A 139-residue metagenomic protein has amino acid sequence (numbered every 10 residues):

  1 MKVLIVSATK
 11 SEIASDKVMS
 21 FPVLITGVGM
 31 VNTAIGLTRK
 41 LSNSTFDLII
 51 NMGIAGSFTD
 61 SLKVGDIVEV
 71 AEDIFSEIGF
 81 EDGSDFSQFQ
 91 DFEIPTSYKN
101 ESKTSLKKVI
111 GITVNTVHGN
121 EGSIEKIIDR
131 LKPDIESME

Functional and structural regions predicted by a protein language model:
K2, S7, E12-M138: Glycine-rich phosphate- or other oxyanion-binding loops that anchor nucleotides, phosphorylated ligands
